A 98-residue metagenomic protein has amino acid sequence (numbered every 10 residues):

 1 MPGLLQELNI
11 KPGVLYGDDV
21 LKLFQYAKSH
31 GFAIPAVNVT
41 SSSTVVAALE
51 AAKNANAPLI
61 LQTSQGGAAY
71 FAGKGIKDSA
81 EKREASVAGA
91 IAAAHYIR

Functional and structural regions predicted by a protein language model:
P2-P35: N-terminal amphipathic alpha-helix/helix-capping segment at the start of soluble metabolic enzymes
L15-D19, V39-S43, A88, A92: Conserved active-site and cofactor/substrate-binding residues in soluble primary-metabolism enzymes
I34-V37, Q62: Divalent metal-dependent hydrolysis catalytic cores, especially in the metallo-beta-lactamase
N38, A48: Conserved, mostly hydrophobic/aromatic
L49-R98: Active-site cofactor/substrate anionic-group-binding motifs, chiefly glycine- and Lys/Arg-rich phosphate-binding loops
